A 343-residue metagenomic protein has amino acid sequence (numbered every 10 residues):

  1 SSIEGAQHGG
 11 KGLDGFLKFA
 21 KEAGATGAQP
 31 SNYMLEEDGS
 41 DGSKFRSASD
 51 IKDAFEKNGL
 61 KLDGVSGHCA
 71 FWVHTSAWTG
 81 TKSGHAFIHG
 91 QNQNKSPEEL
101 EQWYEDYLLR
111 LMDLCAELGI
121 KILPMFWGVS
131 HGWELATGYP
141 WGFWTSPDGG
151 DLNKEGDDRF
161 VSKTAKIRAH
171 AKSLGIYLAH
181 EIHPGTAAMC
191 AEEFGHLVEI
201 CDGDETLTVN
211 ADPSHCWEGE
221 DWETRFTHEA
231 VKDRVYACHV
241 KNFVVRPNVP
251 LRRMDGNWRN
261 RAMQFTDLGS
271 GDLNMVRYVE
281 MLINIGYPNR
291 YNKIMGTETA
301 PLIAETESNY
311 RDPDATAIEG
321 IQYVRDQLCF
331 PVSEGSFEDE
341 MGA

Functional and structural regions predicted by a protein language model:
S1-I122, V129, G142-E155, V161-A165 (+7 more regions): N-terminal pre-domain/capping segments
G27-A28, V65, P147-D157, V161-D267 (+1 more regions): Acidic/histidine-rich catalytic cores of soluble enzymes
N32, W127, N242, T306: Short secondary-structure boundary segments
S43-K44, W78-G80, T137-P140, E192-G195 (+3 more regions): Short, glycine/charged-enriched secondary-structure capping and boundary segments
L60, I120-K121, I176, I285-A300: A short helix->loop->beta-strand "cap" motif at the edges of active sites that frequently abuts
W72-A77, H131-T137, R246-R252: Short acidic/His/Gly/Ser-rich catalytic and metal-binding motifs that mark active-site loops of diverse hydrolases
G269-I294: A short, acidic, amphipathic alpha-helical segment used as a generic capping/interface helix at domain edges
E298-S308: Short acidic/histidine-rich active-site segments
